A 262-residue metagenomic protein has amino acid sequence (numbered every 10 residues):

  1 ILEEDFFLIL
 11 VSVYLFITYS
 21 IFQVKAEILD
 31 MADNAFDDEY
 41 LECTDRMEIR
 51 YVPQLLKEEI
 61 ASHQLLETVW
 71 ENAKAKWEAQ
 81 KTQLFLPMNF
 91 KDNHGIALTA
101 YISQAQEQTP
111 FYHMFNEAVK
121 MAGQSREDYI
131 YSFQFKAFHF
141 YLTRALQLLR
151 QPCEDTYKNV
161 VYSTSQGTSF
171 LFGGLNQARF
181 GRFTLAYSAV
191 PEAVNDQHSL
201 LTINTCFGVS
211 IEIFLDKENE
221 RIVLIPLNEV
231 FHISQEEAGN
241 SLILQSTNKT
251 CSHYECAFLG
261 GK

Functional and structural regions predicted by a protein language model:
I1-L2, V13-D45: N-terminal signal peptide
E3, A178-G181, N195-H198, N219 (+2 more regions): Short, well-ordered loop/turn elements at secondary-structure boundaries
I9-V11: Alpha-helical, hydrophobic structural elements that either
S20, D37, T156, V160-Q166 (+2 more regions): Processing junctions and N-termini across compartments
R50-T205, V209: Internal glycine-rich, Lys/Arg-flanked active-site/core loops of soluble domains
D216-K262: Compact beta-sheet-dominated globular domain cores
